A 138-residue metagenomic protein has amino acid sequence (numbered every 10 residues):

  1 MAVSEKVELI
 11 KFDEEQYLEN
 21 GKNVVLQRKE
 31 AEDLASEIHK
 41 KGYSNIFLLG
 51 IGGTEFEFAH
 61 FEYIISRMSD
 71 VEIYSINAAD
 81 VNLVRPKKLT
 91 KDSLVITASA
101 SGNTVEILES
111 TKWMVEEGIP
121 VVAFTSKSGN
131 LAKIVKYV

Functional and structural regions predicted by a protein language model:
M1-D33, K40: Cofactor-/ligand-binding subdomain signature composed of acidic, glycine-rich, tryptophan-containing flexible loops
E30-L34, E106-E109: Well-ordered alpha-helical segments embedded in enzymatic catalytic cores
K41-V138: Glycine-rich phosphate-binding loops that contact phosphosugars or nucleotide phosphates
